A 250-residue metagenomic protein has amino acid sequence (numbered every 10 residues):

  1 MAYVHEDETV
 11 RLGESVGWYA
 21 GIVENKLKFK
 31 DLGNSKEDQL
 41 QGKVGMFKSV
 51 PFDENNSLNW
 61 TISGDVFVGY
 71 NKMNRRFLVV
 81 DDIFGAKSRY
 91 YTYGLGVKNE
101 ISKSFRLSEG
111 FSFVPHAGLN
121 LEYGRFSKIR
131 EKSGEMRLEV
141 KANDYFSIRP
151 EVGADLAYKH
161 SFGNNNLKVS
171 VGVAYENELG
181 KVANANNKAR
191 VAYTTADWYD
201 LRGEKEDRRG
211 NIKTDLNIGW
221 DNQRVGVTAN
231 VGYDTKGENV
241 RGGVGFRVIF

Functional and structural regions predicted by a protein language model:
M1-F105, T228-R241, G245: Outer membrane beta-barrel translocator domains of Type V secretion systems
Y3-H5, K48, A117-L121, L216: Membrane-active amphipathic alpha-helices enriched in small hydrophobic residues
H5-L12, V50-N56, F105-E109, F113 (+6 more regions): Outer-membrane beta-barrel strand-turn architecture
Y19-N25, D65-R75, H116-K128, A174-G180: Short glycine-rich beta-strand segments
K30-E37, K72-Y91, R125-F146, L179-R208: Solvent-exposed, glycine/polar-rich loop segments of beta-barrel outer-membrane systems
G42-K43, V140-F250: Outer membrane beta-barrel transmembrane domains
D65-G69, E109-G110, N164-N165: A general structural signal for short secondary-structure boundary/capping elements
A86-L156: Extended alpha-helical regions
